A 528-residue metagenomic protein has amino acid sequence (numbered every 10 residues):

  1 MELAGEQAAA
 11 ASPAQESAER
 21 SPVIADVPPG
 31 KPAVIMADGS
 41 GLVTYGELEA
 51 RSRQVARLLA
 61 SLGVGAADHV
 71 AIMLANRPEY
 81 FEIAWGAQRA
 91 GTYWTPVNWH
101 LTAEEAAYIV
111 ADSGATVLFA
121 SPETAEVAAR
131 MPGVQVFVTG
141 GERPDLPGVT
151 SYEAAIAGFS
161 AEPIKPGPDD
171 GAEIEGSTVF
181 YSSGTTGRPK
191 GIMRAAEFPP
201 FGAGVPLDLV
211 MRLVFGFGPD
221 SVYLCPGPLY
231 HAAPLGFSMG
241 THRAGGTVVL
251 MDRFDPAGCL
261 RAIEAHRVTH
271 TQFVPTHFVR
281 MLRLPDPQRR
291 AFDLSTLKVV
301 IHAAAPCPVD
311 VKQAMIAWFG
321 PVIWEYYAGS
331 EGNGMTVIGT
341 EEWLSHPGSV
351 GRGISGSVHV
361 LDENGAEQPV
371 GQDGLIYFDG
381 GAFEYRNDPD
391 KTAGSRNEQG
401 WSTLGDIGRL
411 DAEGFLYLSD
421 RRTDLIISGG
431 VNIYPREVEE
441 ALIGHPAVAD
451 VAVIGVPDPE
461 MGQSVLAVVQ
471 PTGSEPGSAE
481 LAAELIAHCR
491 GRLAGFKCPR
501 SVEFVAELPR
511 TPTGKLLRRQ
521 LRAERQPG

Functional and structural regions predicted by a protein language model:
A10-V34, A50-S52: A short N-terminal helical cap/helix-turn-helix that marks the beginning of AMP-binding/adenylate-forming
A33-R77, A84, T102-A107: Conserved AMP-binding/adenylate-forming core of the ANL superfamily
L42-G46, S177-V205: Conserved AMP-binding A3 loop
H69, A75-T95, W99-A103, A111-V117 (+3 more regions): A short helix-loop-beta submotif of the ANL/AMP-binding
L101, L118, R261, T271 (+8 more regions): AMP-binding/adenylate-forming catalytic core of the ANL superfamily
V127-G176, P199-G202, P206-D208, L284-P285: ANL superfamily adenylate-forming
A154, F180, R243-A244, V268-F273 (+3 more regions): Gly/Ser/Thr-rich phosphate-binding loop
P200-P226, Y230-H270, L284: Conserved AMP-binding/adenylation subdomain of ANL enzymes
